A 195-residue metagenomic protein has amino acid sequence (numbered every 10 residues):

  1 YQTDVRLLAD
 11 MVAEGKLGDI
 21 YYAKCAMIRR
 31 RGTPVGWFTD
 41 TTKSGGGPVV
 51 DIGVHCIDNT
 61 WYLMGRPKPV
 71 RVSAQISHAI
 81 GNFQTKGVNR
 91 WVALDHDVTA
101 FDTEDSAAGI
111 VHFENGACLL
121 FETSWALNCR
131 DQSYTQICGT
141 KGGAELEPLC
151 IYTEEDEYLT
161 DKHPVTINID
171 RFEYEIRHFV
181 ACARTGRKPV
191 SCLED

Functional and structural regions predicted by a protein language model:
Q2-A100: Predominantly a Rossmann-like dinucleotide-binding segment in NAD(P)-dependent oxidoreductases
T3, D51, R171-Y174, S191-E194: Residue-level signal for the nucleotide or nucleotide-sugar donor/cofactor binding architecture
T3, G32, C129-Q132, S191: Residues that form or flank phosphate/diphosphate-binding pockets in enzymes that use nucleotide phosphates
K16, E114, P164-T166, A181-D195: C-terminal helix-rich "cap/oligomerization" subdomain common to oxidoreductases
I28, L149, I167-F172: Short coil/turn segments
D40-G45, T160, P164, K188: Short amphipathic alpha-helical segments at helix-loop
D58-C150, E173-R187: Contiguous beta-strand/loop segments that form the cofactor/metal-binding neighborhood of enzyme cores
C129-Y134, E155-H163: A short, polar/proline- and glycine-enriched secondary-structure boundary/capping micro-motif
